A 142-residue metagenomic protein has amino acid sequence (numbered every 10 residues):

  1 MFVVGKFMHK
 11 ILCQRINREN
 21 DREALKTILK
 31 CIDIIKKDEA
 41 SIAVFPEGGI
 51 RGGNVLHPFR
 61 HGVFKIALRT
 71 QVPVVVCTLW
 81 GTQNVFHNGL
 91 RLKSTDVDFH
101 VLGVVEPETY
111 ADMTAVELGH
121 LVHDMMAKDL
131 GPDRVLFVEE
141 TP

Functional and structural regions predicted by a protein language model:
M1-D21: Catalytic core of membrane glycerolipid acyltransferases/transacylases, capturing the structured, soluble-facing
L25-P142: Non-catalytic C-terminal accessory region of glycerolipid acyltransferases and related lyso-lipid remodeling enzymes
